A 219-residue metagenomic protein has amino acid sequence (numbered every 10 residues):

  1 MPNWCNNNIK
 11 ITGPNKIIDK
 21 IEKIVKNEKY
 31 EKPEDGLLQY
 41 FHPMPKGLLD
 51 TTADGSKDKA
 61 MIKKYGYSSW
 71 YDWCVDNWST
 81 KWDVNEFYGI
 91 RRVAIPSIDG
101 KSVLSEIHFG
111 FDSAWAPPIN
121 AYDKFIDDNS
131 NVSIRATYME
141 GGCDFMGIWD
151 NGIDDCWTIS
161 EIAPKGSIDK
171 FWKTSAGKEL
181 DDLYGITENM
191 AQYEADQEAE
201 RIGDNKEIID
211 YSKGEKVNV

Functional and structural regions predicted by a protein language model:
M1-V219: Intrinsic low-complexity, intrinsically disordered or marginally ordered coil/linker segments
